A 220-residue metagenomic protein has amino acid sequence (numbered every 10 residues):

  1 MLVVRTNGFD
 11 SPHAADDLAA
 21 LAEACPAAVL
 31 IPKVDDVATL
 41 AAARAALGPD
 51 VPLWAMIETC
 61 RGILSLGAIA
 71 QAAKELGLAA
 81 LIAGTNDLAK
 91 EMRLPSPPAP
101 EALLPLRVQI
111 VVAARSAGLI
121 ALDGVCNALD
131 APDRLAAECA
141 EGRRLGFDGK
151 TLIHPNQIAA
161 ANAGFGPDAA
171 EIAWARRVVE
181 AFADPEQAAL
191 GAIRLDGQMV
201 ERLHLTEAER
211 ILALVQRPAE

Functional and structural regions predicted by a protein language model:
M1-E220: Expand to "…catalyze enediolate/carbanion chemistry for C-C bond making/breaking, isomerization, decarboxylation
